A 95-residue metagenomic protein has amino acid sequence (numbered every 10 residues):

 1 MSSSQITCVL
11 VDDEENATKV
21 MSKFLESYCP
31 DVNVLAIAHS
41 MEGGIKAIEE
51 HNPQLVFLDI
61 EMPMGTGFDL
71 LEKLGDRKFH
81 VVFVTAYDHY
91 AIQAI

Functional and structural regions predicted by a protein language model:
M1, S27-P30, I48, K73-L74: Structural motif
S2-V9, Y90: N-terminal/domain-start segments enriched in small and hydrophobic, helix-friendly residues, covering either
S3-I6, E15-A36: Two-component/phosphorelay signaling modules centered on CheY-like receiver
V11-D12, A38, V56: Conserved sequence signature across two-component system core domains
D13-E15, I60: Generic detector of well-ordered alpha-helical packing
L35-G44: Conserved Asp/Asn-Gly motif in the active-site loop of CheY-like receiver
I45-I95: CheY-like receiver
